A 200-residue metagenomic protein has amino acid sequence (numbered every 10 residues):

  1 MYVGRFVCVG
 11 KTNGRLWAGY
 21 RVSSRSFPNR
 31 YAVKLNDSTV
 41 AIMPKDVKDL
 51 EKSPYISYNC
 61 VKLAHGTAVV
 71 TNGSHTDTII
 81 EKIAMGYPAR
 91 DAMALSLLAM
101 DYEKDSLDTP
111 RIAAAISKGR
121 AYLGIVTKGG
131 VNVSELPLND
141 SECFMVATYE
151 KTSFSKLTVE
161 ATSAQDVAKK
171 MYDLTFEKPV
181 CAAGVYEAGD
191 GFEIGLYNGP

Functional and structural regions predicted by a protein language model:
M1-P200: Conserved short alpha-helical segments that host acidic/polar catalytic motifs at enzyme active sites
